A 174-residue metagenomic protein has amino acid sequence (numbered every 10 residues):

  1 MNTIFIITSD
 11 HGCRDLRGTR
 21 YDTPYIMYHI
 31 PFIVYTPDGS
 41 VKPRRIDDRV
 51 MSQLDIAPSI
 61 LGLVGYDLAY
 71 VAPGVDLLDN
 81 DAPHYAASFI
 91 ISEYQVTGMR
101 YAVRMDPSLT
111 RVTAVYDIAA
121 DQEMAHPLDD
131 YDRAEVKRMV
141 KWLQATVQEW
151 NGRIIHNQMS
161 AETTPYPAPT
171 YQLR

Functional and structural regions predicted by a protein language model:
M1-R174: Solvent-exposed soluble domains appended to multi-pass membrane proteins
